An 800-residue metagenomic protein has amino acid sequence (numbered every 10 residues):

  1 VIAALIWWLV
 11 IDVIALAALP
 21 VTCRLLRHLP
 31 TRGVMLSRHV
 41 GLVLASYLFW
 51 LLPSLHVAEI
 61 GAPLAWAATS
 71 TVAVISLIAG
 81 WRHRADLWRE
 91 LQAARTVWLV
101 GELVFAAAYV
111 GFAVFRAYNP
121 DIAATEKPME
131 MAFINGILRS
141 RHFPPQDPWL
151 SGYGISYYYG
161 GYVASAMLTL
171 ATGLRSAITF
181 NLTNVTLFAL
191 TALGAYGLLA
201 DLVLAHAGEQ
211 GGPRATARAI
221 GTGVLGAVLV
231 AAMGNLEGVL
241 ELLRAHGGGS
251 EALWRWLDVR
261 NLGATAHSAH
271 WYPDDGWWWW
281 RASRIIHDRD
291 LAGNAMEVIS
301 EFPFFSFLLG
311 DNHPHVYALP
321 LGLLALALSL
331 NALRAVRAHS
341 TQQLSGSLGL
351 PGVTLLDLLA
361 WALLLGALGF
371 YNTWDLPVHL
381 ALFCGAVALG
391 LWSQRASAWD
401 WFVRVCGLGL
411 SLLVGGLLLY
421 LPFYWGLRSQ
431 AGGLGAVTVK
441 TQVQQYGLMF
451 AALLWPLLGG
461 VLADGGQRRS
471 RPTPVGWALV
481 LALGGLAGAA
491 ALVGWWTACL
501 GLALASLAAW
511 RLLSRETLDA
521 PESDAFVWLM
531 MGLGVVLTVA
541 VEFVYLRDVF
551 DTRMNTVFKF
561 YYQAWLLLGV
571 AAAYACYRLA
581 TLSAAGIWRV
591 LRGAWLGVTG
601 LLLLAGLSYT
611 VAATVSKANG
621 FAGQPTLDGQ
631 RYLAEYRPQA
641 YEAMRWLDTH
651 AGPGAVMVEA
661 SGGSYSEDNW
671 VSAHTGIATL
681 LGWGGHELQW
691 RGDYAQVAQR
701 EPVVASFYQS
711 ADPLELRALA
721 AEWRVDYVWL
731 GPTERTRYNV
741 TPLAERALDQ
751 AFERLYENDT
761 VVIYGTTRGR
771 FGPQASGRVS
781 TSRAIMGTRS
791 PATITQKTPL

Functional and structural regions predicted by a protein language model:
V1-L5, L9, T96-G101, A107-L324 (+2 more regions): Active-site lumenal/periplasmic loops and adjacent helix-entry segments of GT-C-fold, multi-pass membrane
V1-R95, L419-L518, L529-V541, Y545: Membrane-embedded, hydrophobic transmembrane alpha-helices
E59-V114, V203, A207-V228, A335 (+5 more regions): Start-transfer (signal-anchor) and selected internal transmembrane alpha helices of multi-pass inner/ER membrane
F188, H379, T552-L579: Hydrophobic/aromatic-rich transmembrane helices and adjacent perimembrane loops
L204, G208-G212, S329-S347, H379-L413 (+3 more regions): Perimembrane helix-loop-helix junctions
S306-L309, L358-Y371, G484-A489: Membrane-interface alpha helices of multi-pass inner-membrane proteins
L355, V405-L417, G476-G485, L579-A612: Signature aromatic-anchored transmembrane alpha helix within multi-pass, membrane-resident enzymes that catalyze glycan
G597, S608-P773, L800: Extracytoplasmic
